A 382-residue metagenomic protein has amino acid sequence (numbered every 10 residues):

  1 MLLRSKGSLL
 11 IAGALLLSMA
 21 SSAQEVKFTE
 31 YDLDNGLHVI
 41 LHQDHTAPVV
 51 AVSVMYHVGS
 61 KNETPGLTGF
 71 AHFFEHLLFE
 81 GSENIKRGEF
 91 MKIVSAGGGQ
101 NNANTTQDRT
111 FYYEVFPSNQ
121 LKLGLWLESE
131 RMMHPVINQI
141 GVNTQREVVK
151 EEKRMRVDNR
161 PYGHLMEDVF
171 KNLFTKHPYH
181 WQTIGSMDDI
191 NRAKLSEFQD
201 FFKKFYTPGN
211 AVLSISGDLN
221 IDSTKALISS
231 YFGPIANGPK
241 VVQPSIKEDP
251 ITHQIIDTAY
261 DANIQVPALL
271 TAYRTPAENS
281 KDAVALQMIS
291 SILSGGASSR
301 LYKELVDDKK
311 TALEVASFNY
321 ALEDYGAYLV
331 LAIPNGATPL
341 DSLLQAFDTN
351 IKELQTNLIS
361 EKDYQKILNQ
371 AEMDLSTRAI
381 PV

Functional and structural regions predicted by a protein language model:
M1-R4: N-terminal secretory signal peptides that target proteins for export/translocation
S8-S18: Bacterial N-terminal signal peptides
S21-E25: Boundary at the C-terminal end of the N-terminal hydrophobic targeting segment
T29-D34, D257-Y260: Short acidic-hydrophobic surface loop/beta-edge motif
H42, A47-E63, G69-F73, R87-M132 (+4 more regions): M16 family metallopeptidases and their MPP-like homologs
T68-S82: Active-site SXXK
T175, T183, P208, V212-A277 (+1 more regions): An aromatic/glycine/proline-enriched structural segment found at the starts of mature extracellular/organellar domains
